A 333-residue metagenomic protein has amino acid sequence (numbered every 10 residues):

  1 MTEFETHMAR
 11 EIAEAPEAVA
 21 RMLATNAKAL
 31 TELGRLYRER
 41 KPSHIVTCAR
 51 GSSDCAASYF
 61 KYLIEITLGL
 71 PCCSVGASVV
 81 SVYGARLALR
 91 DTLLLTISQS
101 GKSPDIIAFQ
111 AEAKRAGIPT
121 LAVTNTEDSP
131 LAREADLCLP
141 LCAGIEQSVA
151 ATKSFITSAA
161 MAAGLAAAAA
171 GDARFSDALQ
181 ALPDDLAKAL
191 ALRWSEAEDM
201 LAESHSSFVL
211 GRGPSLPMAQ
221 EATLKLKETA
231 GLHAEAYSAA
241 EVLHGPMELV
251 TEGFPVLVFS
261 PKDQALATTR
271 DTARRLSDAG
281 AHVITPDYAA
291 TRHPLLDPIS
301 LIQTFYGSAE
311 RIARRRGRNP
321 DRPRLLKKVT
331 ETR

Functional and structural regions predicted by a protein language model:
F4-P42, L137-L141, I145-P255, A265 (+1 more regions): Active-site phosphate/pyrophosphate-binding segments
V19, Y59-Y62, W194, F305: Tryptophan-centered motif/residue detector
R35-A187, R212, M247, E252-P294 (+1 more regions): Glycine-rich phosphate-binding loops that contact phosphosugars or nucleotide phosphates
R292, L296-R333: Generic C-terminus detector
